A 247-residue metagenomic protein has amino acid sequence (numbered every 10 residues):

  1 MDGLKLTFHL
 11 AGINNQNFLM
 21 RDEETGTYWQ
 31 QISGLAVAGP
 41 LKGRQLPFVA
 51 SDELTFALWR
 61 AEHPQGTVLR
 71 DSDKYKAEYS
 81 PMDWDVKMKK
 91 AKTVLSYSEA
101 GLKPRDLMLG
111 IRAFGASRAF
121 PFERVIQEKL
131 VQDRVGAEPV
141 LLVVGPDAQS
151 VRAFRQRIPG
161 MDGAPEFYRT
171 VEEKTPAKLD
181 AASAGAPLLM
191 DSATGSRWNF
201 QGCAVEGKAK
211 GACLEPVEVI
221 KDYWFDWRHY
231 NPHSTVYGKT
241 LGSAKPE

Functional and structural regions predicted by a protein language model:
M1-E247: Mid-to-C-terminal functional-domain signal that highlights helix-capping/loop sites within ligand-binding modules
